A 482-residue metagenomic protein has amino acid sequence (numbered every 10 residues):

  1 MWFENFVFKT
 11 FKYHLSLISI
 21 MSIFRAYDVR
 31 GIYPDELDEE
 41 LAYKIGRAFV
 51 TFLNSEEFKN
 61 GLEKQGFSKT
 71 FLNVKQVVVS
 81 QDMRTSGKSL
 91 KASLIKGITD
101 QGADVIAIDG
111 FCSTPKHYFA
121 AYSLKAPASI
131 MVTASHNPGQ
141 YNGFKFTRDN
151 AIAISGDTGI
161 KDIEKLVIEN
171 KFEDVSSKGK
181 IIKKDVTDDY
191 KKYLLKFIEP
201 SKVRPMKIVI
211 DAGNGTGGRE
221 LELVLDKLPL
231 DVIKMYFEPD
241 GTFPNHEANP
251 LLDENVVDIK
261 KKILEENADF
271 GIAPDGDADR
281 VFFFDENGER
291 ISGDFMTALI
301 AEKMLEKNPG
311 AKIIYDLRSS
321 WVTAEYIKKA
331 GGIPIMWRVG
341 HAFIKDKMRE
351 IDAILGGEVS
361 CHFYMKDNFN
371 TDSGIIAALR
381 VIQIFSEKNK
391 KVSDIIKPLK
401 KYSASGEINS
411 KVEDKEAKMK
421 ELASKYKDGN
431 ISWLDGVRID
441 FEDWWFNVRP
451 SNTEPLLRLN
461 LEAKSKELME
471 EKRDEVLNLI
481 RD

Functional and structural regions predicted by a protein language model:
L17-K96, D100-Q101, K183-M206: An N-terminal, well-structured beta->alpha segment
G66-F67, F71, Q76-N142, L195 (+1 more regions): N-terminal small/polar loop signature for handling phosphorylated ligands or for N-terminal nucleophile
D109, K161-K192, K196, E286-V359 (+1 more regions): Proline/glycine-rich low-complexity loops and linkers
P127-S135, G139-Y141, I263-D285, R290 (+1 more regions): Glycine-rich phosphate-binding loop
N142-E266: Gly/Ser/Thr-enriched, mixed-charge loops and adjacent short helices that form phosphate/oxyanion-binding elements
E306-D482: Phosphate-binding and adjacent anionic-ligand microenvironments
